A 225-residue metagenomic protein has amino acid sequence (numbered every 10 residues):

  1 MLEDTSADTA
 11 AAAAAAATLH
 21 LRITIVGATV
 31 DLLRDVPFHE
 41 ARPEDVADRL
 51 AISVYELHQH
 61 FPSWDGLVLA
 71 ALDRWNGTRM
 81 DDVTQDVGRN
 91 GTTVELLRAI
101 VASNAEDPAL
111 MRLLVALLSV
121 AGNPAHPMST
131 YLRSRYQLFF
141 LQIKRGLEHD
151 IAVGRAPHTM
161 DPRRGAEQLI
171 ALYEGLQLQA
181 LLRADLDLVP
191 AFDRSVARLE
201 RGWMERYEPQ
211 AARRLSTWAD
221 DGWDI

Functional and structural regions predicted by a protein language model:
M1-T9, L96-E106, Q137-H149, L172 (+1 more regions): C-terminal peripheral helix-coil segments that are non-catalytic and often amphipathic
L2-E3, H20-T24, A28-G66, A70: Helix-turn-helix
T18, R22, V68, L72 (+3 more regions): Amphipathic, non-transmembrane alpha-helical scaffold segments
T24, A28-D35, T78-D86, L113-A116 (+3 more regions): Solvent-exposed, amphipathic alpha-helical segments
F61, L117-P124: Short helix-capping/turn signature of helix-turn-helix
A70, D81-L113, P162-L169, L215 (+1 more regions): Hydrophobic alpha-helical connector segments
Q85, D107-A109, H126-A152, R164: Amphipathic alpha-helical packing segments from all-alpha helical-bundle domains
L110-L118, M160-L182, A191-L199: Hydrophobic alpha-helical segments that form the core of small-molecule binding pockets and/or dimer interfaces
